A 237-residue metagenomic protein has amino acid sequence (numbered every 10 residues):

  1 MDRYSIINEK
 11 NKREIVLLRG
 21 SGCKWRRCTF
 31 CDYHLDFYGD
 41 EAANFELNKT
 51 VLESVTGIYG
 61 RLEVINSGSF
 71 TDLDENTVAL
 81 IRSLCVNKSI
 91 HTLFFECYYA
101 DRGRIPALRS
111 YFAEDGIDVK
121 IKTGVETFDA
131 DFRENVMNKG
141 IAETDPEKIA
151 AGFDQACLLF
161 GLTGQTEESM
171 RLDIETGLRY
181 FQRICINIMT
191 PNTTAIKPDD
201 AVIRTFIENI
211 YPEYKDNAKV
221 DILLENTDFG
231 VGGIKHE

Functional and structural regions predicted by a protein language model:
D2-E46: Canonical Radical SAM [4Fe-4S] cluster-binding loop centered on the CxxxCxxC motif and its immediate flanking residues
D2-K12, I58-Y59, T176-E237: Auxiliary Fe-S-binding modules of radical SAM enzymes
Y33-N48, G57-D74, K88-R104, D118-E143 (+2 more regions): Core AdoMet radical
G39-A43, V136-I141, Q165-L172, P198-F206: Alpha-helix N-cap and loop-to-helix initiation/capping positions
L52-G57, I81-K88, L108-D118, T144-A151 (+1 more regions): Acidic (Asp/Glu)-rich catalytic clusters
L73-R82, R102-A113, E134, E167-R171: Distinct, well-ordered alpha-helical segments
V78, L84-K88, A142-A156, V202-I222: Alpha-helix-loop-beta-strand connector modules within alpha/beta enzyme cores
F128-A130, I149-D173, I186-K197: Conserved strand-turn element in the central/C-terminal portion of the radical SAM core barrel that lines
